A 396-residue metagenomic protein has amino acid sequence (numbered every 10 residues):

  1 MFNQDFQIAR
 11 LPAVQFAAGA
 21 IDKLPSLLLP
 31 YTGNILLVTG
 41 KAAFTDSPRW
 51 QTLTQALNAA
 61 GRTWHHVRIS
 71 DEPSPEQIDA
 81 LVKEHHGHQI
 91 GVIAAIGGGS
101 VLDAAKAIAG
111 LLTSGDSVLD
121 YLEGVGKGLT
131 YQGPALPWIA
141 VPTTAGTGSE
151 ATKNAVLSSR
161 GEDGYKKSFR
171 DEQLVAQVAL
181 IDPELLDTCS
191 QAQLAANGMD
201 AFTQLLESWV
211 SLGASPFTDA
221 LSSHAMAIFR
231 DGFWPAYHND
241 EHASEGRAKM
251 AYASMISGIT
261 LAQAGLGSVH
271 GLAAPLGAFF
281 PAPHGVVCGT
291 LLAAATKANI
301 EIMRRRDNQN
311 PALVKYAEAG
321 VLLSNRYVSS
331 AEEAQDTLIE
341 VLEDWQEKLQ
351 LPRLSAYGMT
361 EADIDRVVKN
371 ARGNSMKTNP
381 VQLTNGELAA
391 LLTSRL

Functional and structural regions predicted by a protein language model:
M1-V92: ATP/NTP phosphate-donor binding region
E76-E184: Glycine/threonine-rich beta-strand-loop-alpha-helix active-site module that forms ligand/phosphate-binding
G146, M255-C288, G373-T378: Glycine-rich phosphate/pyrophosphate-binding beta-alpha loops
N154-A264: Carboxylate- and glycine-rich phosphate/diphosphate-binding segment that chelates Mg2+/Mn2+
G213-L221, Y237-K249, A264-V269, R306-N310 (+4 more regions): Flexible, glycine/charged-enriched surface loops at secondary-structure junctions
F279-A282, V286-D363: Gly/Pro-rich interdomain helix-loop hinge
T360-L396: Short, amphipathic C-terminal "tail helix"
